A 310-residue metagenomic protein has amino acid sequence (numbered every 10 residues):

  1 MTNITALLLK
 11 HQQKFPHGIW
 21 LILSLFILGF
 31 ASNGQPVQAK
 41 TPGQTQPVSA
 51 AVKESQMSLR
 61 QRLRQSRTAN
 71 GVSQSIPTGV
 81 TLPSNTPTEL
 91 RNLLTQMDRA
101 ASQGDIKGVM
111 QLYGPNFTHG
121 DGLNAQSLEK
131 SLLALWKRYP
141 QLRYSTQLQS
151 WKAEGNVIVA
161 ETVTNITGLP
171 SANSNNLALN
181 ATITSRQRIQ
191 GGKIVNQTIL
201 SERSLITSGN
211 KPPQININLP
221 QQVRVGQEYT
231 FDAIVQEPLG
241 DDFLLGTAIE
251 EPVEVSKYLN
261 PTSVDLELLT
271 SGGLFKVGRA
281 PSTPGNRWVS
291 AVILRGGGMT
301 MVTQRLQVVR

Functional and structural regions predicted by a protein language model:
P36-R99, Q103: Short, low-complexity N-terminal intrinsically disordered segments enriched in polar/charged residues
K40, T45, L177-P213: Short beta-strand edge/turn micro-motifs at domain boundaries
A101-G120, Q126: Short, well-ordered alpha-helical segments enriched in acidic and aromatic residues
L133-L177, A181: Surface-exposed, charged secondary-structure patches
V195-I249: Low-complexity, intrinsically disordered terminal/linker segments enriched in charged and Gly/Pro repeats
A233, V277-G297: Short, aromatic- and glycine-rich surface loops/edge beta-strands on solvent-exposed regions
E267-K276: Aromatic sugar-binding surface patches on proteins that engage polysaccharides or sugar-phosphate polymers
M299-V309: Edge beta-strands of extracellular beta-sandwich domains
